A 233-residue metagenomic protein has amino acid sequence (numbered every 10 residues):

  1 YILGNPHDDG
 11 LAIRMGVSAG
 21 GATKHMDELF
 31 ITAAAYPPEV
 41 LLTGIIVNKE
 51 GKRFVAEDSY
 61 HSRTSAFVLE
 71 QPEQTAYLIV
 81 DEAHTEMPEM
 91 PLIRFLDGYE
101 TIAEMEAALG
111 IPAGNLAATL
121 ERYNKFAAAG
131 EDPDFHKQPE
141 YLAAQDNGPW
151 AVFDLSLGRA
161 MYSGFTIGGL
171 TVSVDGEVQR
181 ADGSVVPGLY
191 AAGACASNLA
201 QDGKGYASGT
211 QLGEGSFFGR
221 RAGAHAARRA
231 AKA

Functional and structural regions predicted by a protein language model:
Y1-A233: Residues forming the flavin
